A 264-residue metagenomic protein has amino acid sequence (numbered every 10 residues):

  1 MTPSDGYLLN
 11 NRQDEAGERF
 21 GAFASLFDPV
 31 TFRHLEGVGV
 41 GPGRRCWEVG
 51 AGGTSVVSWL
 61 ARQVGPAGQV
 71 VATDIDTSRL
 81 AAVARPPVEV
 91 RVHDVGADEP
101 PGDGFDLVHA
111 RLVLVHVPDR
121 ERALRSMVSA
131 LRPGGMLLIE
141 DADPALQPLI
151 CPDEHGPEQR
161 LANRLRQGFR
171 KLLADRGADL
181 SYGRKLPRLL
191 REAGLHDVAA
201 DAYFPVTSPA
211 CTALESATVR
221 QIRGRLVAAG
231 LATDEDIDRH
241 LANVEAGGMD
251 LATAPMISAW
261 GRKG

Functional and structural regions predicted by a protein language model:
P3-D28: Class I SAM-dependent methyltransferase Rossmann-like catalytic core, especially the SAM/SAH-binding loop
S25-R45, W59: Conserved alpha-helix/loop element of class I SAM-dependent methyltransferases that forms part of the SAM/SAH-binding
W47, A51-E99: Class I SAM-dependent methyltransferase SAM/SAH-binding core
E99-V108: A short acidic, Gly/Pro-enriched loop at the edge of an enzyme's catalytic core that lines a small-molecule cofactor
A110-V115, E140: Residues lining the SAM
E121-M136: A short glycine-rich, Lys/Arg-flanked "PGG" loop and its adjoining helix->strand segment in the class I
L138-A210, L231: Conserved catalytic/acceptor-binding region of the Class I
D179-R184, D197-G264: Conserved Class I S-adenosyl-L-methionine
